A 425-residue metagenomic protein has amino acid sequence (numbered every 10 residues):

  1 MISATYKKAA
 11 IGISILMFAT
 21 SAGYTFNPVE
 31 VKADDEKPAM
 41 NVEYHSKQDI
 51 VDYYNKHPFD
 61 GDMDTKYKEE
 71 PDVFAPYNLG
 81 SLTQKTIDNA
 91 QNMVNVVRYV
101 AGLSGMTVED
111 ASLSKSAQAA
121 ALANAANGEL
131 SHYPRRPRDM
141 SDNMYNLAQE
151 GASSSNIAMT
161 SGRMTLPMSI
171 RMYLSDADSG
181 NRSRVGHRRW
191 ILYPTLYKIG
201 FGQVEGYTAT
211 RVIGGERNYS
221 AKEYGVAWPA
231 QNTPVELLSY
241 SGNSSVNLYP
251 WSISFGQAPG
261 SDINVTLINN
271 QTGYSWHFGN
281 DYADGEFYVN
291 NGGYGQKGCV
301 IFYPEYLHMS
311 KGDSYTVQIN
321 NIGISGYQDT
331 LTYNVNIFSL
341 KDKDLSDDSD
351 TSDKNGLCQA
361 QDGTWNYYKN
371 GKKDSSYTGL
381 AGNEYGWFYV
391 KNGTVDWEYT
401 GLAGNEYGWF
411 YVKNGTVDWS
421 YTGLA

Functional and structural regions predicted by a protein language model:
S3-K8, Y24-D347: Functional surface patches built around histidine and acidic residues
K7-F18, A22: Sec-dependent N-terminal signal peptides
S14, A33-D34, V390: N-terminal leader/targeting segments
I15, A39-N41, D49, N78 (+5 more regions): Acidic/proline-rich low-complexity IDRs
M17-F18, R184, A425: Generic low-polarity alpha-helical segments
T20, G102-L103, G151, W397 (+1 more regions): A generic, residue-level signal for flexible/boundary positions that often mark functional hotspots
D347-A425: Extracellular adhesion/carbohydrate-binding repeat motifs centered on closely spaced tryptophans
